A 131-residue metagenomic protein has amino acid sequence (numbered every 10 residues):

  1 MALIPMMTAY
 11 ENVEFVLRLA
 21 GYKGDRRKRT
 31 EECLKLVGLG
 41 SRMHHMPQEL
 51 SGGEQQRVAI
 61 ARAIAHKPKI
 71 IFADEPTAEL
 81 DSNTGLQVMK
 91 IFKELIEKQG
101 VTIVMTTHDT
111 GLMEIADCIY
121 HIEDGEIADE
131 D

Functional and structural regions predicted by a protein language model:
M7-E14: Short coil-to-helix segment of the ABC ATPase nucleotide-binding domain corresponding to the Q-loop/switch region
D25-V37: ABC nucleotide-binding domain "signature" region
M46-Q56: Conserved ABC ATPase signature
I60: Hydrophobic anchor residue at the start of the ABC signature
K67: Conserved catalytic motifs of ABC-family nucleotide-binding domains
I71-D74: Catalytic Walker B motif of ABC-type/P-loop ATPase nucleotide-binding domains
S82-T84: Helix N-cap at the start of a conserved alpha-helix in ABC-type nucleotide-binding domains
